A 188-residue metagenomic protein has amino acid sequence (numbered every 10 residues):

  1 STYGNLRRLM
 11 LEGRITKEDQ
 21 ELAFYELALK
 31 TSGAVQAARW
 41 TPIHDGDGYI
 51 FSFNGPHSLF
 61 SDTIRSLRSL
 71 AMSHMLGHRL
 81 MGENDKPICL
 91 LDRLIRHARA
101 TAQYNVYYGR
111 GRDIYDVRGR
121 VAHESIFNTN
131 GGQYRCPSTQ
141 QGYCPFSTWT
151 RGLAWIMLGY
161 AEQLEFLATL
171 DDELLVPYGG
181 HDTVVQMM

Functional and structural regions predicted by a protein language model:
S1-M188: Glycan-recognition and catalytic cores of secretory/periplasmic carbohydrate-active enzymes
